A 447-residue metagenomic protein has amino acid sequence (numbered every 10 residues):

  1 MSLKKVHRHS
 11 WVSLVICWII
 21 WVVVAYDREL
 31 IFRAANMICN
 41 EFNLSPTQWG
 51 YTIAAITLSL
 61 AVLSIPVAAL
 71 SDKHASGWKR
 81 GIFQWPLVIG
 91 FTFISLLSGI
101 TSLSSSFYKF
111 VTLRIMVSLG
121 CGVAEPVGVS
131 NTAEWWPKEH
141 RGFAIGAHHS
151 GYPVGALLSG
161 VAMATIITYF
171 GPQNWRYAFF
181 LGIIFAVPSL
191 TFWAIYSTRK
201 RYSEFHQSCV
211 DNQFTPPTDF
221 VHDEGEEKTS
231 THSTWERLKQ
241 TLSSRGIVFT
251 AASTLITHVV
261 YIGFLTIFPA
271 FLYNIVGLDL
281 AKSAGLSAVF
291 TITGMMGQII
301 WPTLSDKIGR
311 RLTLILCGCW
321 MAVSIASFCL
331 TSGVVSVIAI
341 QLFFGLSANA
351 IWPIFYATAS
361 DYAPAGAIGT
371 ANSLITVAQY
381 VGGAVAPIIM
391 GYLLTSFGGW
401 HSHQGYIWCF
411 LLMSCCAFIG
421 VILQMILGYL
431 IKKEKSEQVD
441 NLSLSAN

Functional and structural regions predicted by a protein language model:
I31-F32, S244-M295, A386: Extracytoplasmic gate region of multi-pass secondary transporters
A54-A69, A288-I300: Central cavity-lining transmembrane alpha-helices of secondary-active solute carriers, predominantly the Major
V62-F107, S305-R311: Conserved MFS/SLC helix-loop-helix module at the cytosolic interface between two early adjacent transmembrane helices
L113-S150: Cytoplasmic helix-loop-helix junction between adjacent transmembrane helices in 12-TM secondary transporters
H148-R201: Helix-loop-helix hairpin linking two adjacent transmembrane segments in secondary transporters
T168-I183, L394-C415: A membrane-interface helix-boundary motif in multi-pass transporters
I183-P216, G420-G428: C-terminal membrane-cytosol helix-exit motif in multi-pass small-molecule transporters
S305, R310-T358: C-terminal transmembrane helical hairpin of 12-TM major facilitator-type secondary transporters
